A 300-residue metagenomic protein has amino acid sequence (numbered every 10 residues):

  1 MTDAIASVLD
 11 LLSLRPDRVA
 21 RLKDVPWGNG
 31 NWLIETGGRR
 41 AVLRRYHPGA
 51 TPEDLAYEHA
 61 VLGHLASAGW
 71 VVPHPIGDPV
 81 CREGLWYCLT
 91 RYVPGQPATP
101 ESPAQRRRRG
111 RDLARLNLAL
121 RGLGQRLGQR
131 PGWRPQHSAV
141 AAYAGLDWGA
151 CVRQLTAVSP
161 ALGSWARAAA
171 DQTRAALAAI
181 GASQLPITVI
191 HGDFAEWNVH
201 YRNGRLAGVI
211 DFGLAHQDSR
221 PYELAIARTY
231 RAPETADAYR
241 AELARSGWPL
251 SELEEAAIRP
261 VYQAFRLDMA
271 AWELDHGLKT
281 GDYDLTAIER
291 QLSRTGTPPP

Functional and structural regions predicted by a protein language model:
M1-A20: Juxta-kinase regulatory segment immediately upstream of eukaryotic protein kinase catalytic domains
R21-V25: Protein kinase glycine-rich loop
W27-G38, V42-L43, P75-G77, R174-Y222: Active-site acidic catalytic loop and adjacent metal/ATP-binding pocket of ATP-dependent phosphoryl transfer enzymes
R44-L85, P100-R115: A conserved alpha-helical element in kinase catalytic cores
C88-Q96: Short pocket-lining segment of the protein kinase catalytic domain that shapes the ATP-binding cleft
P100-S164, I187: A cross-family kinase active-site recognition segment
A142, G149-L155, S164, M269-P300: ATP/Mg2+ or Mg2+-diphosphate-binding catalytic cores that bind nucleotide phosphates or diphosphates via glycine-rich
R220-W248, Q263-G281, R290, R294: Active-site activation/catalytic loop segments of kinase-like enzymes and analogous catalytic loops in related
